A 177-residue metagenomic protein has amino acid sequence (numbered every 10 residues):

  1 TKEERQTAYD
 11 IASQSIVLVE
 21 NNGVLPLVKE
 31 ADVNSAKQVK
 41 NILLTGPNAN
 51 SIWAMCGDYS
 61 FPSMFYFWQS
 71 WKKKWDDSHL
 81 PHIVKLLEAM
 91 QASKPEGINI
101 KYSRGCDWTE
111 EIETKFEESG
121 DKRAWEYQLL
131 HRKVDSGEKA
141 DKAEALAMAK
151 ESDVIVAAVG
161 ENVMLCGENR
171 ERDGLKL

Functional and structural regions predicted by a protein language model:
K2-L177: C-terminal non-catalytic regions of proteins with extracellular/luminal or membrane-system context
